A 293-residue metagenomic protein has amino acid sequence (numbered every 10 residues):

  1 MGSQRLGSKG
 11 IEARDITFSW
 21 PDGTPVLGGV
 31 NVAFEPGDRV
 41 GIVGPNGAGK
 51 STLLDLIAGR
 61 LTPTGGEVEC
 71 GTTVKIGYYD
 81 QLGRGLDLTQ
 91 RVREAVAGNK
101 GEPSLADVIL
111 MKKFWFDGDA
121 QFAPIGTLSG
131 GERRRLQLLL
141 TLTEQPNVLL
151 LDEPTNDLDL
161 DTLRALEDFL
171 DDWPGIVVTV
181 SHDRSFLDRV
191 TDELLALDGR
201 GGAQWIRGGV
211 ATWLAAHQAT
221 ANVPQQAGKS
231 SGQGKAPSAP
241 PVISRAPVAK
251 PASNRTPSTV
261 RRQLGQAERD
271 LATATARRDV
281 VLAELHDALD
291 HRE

Functional and structural regions predicted by a protein language model:
R5-E293: ABC ATP-binding cassette signature C-motif
